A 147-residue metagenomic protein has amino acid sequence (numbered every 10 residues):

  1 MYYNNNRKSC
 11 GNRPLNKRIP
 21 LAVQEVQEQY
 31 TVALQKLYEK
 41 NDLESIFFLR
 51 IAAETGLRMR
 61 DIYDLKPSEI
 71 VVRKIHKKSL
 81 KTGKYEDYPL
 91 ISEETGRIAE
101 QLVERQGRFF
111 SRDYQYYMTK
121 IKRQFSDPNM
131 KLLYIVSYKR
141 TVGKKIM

Functional and structural regions predicted by a protein language model:
M1, N6, I46-L49, L90 (+1 more regions): Non-catalytic DNA-binding core/recognition domains of DNA-processing enzymes
M1-N16, G56-R60, K120, Q124: N-terminal DNA-binding recognition helix of tyrosine site-specific recombinases/integrases
Y2, C10-V32, T82-E94, E104-F109: DNA breakage-rejoining catalytic core of tyrosine-based enzymes
Y3, T55, D64-I98: Conserved tyrosine-mediated DNA breakage-rejoining catalytic core shared by Y-recombinases
P14-M59: Basic, Lys/Arg- and aromatic-enriched nucleic-acid-binding interface segment
V26-Y30, E44-I46, Y114-M118, V136-R140: Short, leucine-enriched amphipathic alpha-helices that occur as contiguous helical runs
E44, P128-M147: Short basic/aromatic active-site micro-motif
I91-M130: Active-site/catalytic core of tyrosine-dependent DNA strand-transfer enzymes
